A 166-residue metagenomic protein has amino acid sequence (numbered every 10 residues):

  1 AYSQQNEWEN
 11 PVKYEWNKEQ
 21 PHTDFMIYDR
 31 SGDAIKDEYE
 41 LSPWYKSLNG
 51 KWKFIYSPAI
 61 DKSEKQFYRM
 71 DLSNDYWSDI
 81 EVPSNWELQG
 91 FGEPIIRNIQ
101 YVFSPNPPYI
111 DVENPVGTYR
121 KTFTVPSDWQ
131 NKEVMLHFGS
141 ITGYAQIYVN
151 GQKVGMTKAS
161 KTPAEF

Functional and structural regions predicted by a protein language model:
Y2-S47, K51-K53, I60: N-terminal pre-domain segments of enzymes
N6-W8, I27-D37, A59-S63, I99-N106 (+2 more regions): Short amphipathic alpha-helical surface micro-motifs
E7, K13-K18, E38-Y39, K53-S57 (+2 more regions): Accessory beta-strand-rich segments of carbohydrate-active enzymes
L48-V116: Core domains of carbohydrate- and sulfate-ester-processing enzymes
